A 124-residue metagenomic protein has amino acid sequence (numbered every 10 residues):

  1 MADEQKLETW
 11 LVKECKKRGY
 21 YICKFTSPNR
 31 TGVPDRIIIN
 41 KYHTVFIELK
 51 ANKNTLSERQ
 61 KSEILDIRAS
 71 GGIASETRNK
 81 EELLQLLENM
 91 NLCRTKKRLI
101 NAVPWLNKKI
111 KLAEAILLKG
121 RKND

Functional and structural regions predicted by a protein language model:
M1-D124: Catalytic phosphate/metal-binding cores of nucleic-acid and nucleotide-processing enzymes, i.e., regions that mediate
